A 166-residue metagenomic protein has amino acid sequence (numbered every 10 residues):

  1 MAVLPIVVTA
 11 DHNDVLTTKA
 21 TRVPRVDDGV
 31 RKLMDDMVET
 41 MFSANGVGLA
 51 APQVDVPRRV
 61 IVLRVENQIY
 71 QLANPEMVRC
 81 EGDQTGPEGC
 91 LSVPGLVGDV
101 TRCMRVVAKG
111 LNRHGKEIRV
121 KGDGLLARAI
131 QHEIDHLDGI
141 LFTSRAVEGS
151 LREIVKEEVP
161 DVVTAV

Functional and structural regions predicted by a protein language model:
M1-V166: Positively charged
